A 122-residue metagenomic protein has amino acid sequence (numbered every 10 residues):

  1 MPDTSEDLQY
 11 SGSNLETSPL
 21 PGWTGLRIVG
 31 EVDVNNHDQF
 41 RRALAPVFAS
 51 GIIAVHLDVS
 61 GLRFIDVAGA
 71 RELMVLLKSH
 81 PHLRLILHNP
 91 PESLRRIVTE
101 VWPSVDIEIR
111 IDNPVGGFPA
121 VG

Functional and structural regions predicted by a protein language model:
M1-G122: STAS-like cytosolic regulatory interaction modules
